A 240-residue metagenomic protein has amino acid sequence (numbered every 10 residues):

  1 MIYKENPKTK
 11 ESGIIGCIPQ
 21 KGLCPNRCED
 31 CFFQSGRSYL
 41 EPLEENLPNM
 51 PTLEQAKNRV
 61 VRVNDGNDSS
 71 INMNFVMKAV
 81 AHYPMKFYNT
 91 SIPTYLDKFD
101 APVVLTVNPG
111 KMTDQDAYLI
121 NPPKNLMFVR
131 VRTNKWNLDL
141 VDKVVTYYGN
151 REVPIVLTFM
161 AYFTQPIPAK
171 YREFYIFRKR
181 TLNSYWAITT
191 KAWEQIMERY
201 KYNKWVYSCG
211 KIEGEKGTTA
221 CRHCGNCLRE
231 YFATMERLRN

Functional and structural regions predicted by a protein language model:
M1-P102, K111-D116, C224, R239: Conserved Radical SAM active-site core
K4, K143-N240: Auxiliary Fe-S-binding modules of radical SAM enzymes
K4, K8-K10, K21, K57 (+13 more regions): Context-gated lysine
F32-F33, F75, F87-Y88, F99 (+5 more regions): Phenylalanine-focused residue identity feature
L43-P51, I71-P84, N89, K111-I120 (+2 more regions): Well-ordered, non-membrane alpha-helical segments in soluble/globular domains
V61, K86-Y88, V103-L105, M127-V131 (+1 more regions): Hydrophobic faces of well-ordered beta-strands that scaffold small-molecule active sites in alpha/beta enzyme cores
G66-D68, S91-P93, T106-K111, R132-W136 (+1 more regions): Active-site beta-loop-alpha junctions enriched in small/polar residues
F99, T106-G110, Y118-R132, Y147-E152: Metal-dependent DNA replication initiation modules
